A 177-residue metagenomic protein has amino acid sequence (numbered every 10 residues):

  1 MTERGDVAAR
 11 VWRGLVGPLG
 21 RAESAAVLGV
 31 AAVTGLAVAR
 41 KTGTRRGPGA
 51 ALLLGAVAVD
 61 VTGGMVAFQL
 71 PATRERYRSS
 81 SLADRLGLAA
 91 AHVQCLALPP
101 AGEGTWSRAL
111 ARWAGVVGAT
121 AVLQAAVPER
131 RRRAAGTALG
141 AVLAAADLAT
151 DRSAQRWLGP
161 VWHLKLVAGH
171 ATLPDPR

Functional and structural regions predicted by a protein language model:
M1-R177: Short amphipathic, positively biased membrane-proximal segments that drive organelle/inner-membrane targeting
